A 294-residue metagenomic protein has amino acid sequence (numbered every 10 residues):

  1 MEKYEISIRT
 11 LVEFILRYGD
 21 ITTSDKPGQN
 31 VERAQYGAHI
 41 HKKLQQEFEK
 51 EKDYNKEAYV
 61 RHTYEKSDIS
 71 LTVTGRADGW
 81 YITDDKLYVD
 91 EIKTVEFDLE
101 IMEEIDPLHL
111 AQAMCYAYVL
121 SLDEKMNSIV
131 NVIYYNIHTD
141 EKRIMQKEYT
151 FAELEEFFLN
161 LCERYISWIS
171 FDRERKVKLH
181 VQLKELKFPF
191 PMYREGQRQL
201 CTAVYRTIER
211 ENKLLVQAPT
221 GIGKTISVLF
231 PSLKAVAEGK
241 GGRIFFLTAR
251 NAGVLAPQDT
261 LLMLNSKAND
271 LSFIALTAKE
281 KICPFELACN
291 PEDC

Functional and structural regions predicted by a protein language model:
M1-K86: Metal-dependent nuclease catalytic cores that hydrolyze phosphodiester bonds in DNA/RNA, characterized by
H62-F158: Mg2+/Mn2+-dependent nuclease catalytic core
E153-E185: Polybasic (Lys/Arg-rich)
E174-Q217, F230: Conserved pre-motif I regulatory segment
H180-V181, K187, K240-C294: A substrate-engagement module of RecA-like helicase motors
A203-E209, T225-K240, D259-L264: Walker A/P-loop NTP-binding motif
Q217, G223-F230, N251, L255: Phosphate-binding Walker
